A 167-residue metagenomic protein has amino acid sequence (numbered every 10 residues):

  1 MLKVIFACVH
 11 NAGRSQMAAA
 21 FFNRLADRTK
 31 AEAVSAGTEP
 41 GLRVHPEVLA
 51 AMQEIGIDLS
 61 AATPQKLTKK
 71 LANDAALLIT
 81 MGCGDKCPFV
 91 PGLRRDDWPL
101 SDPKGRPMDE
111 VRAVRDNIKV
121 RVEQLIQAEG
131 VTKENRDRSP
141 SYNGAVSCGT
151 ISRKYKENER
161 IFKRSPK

Functional and structural regions predicted by a protein language model:
M1-T68: Conserved active-site segments centered on acidic
N11, M52, L78-I79, I118: Conserved small-residue
V34, L77-I79, D96-W98: Hydrophobic/aromatic beta-strand patches that form the interior of the parallel beta-sheet core in alpha/beta enzyme
G41, K69-N73, P103: Acidic pyrophosphate-coordinating catalytic loop
P64, T68-P91: Mid-chain, well-packed structural core segment of small domains
C83-C148, F162: Phosphate-binding/catalytic loops
P140, R153, R164-K167: Short, low-complexity intrinsically disordered segments enriched in A/P/G/S/L with frequent Arg, especially at protein
K154-R160: Intrinsically disordered, glycine-rich low-complexity segments
